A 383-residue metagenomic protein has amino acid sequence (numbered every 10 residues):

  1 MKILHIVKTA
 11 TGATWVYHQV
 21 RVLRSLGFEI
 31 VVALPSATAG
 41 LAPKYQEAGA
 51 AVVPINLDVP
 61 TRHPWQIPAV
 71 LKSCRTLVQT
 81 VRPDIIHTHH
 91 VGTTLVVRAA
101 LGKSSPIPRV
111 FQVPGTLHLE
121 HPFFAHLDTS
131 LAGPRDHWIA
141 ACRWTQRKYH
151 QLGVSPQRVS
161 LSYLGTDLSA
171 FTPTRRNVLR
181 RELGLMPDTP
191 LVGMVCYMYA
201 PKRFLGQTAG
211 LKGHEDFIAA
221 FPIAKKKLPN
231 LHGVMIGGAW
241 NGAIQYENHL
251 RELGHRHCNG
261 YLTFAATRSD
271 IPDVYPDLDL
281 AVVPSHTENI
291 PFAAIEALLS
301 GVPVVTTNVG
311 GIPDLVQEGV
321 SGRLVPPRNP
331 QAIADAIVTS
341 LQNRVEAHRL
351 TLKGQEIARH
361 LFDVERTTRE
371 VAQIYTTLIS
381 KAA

Functional and structural regions predicted by a protein language model:
A42-Q46, H214, H232-G260, E346: Short, structured helix-loop element that forms part of the nucleotide-activated donor/catalytic region
S73, T172-L185, L250: A short helix/loop element that forms part of the nucleotide-sugar donor recognition site in Leloir-type
T88-T94, V113: Short His-centered aromatic/hydrophobic patch
V110-I139, L152: A conserved, positively charged/aromatic
T267, H286: Aromatic "clamp/platform" in nucleotide-sugar-dependent glycosyltransferases that forms part of the donor/acceptor
P303-T306, V316: Short hydrophobic beta-strand element within catalytic cores of glycosyltransferases and related nucleotide-activated
E318-G319, R323-P330, T339-V345: Conserved acidic donor-binding segment of nucleotide-sugar-dependent glycosyltransferases
A332, T339, E346-L361, E370-Q373: A short, well-ordered alpha-helix in the C-terminal region of glycosyltransferases
